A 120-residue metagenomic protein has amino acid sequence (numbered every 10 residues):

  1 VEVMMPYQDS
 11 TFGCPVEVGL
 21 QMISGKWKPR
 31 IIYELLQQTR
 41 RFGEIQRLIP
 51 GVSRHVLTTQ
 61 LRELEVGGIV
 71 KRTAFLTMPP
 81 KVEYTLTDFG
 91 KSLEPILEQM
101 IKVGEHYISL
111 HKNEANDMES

Functional and structural regions predicted by a protein language model:
V1-T11, L48, I108-S120: HhH-family (HhH-GPD) DNA N-glycosylase catalytic core used in base-excision repair
S10-V56, T77-E83, E114: N-terminal helix-turn-helix DNA-binding core of bacterial DNA-binding proteins
V16, L20, E94-G104, I108-H111 (+1 more regions): Hydrophobic alpha-helical core bundles mediating ligand binding, dimerization, or RNAP-core interactions
Q60: Residues within the DNA-recognition helix of helix-turn-helix
T73: Short beta-strand His + acidic residue motifs that chelate non-heme Fe in jelly-roll/DSBH and cupin folds
L76-M100: Basic, amphipathic "hinge/linker" alpha-helix immediately C-terminal to the N-terminal HTH DNA-binding motif
